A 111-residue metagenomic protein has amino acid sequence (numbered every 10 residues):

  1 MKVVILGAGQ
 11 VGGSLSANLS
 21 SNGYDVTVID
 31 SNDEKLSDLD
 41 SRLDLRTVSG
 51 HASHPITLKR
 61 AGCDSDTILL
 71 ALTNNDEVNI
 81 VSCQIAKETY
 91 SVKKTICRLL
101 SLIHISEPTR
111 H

Functional and structural regions predicted by a protein language model:
M1-P108: Cytosolic regulatory regions of ion transport systems
H111: Extended, polar beta-sheet/loop recognition surfaces of beta-rich domains that mediate binding to diverse ligands
